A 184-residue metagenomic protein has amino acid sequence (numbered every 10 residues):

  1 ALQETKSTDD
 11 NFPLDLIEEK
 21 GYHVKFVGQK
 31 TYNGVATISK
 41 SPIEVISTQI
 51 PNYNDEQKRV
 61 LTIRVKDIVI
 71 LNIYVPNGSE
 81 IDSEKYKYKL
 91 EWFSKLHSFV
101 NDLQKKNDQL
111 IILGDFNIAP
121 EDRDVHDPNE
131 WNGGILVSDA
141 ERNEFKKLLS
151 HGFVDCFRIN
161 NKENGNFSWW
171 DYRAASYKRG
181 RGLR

Functional and structural regions predicted by a protein language model:
A1-S7, N160, R184: Short intrinsically disordered, low-complexity coil segments enriched in acidic
E4-E80: Structured beta-strand-rich core segments of catalytic domains in phosphoester-bond hydrolases
E18-G21, W92-G182: Metal-dependent phosphoesterases centered on the DNase I-like endonuclease/exonuclease/phosphatase
V35, K85, Q109-I111: A residue-level structural signature of the nucleotidyltransferase/glycosyltransferase Rossmann-like core
E44-N52, E91, F99, L103: Short coil-to-helix leader/linker segments, especially the first N-terminal amphipathic alpha-helix with its helix
P51, P76-S94, N129-G134: Surface-exposed cleft-lining segments at the edges of enzyme active sites
E56-K58, V65, K87, E91 (+1 more regions): Residues forming well-ordered secondary-structure scaffolds
